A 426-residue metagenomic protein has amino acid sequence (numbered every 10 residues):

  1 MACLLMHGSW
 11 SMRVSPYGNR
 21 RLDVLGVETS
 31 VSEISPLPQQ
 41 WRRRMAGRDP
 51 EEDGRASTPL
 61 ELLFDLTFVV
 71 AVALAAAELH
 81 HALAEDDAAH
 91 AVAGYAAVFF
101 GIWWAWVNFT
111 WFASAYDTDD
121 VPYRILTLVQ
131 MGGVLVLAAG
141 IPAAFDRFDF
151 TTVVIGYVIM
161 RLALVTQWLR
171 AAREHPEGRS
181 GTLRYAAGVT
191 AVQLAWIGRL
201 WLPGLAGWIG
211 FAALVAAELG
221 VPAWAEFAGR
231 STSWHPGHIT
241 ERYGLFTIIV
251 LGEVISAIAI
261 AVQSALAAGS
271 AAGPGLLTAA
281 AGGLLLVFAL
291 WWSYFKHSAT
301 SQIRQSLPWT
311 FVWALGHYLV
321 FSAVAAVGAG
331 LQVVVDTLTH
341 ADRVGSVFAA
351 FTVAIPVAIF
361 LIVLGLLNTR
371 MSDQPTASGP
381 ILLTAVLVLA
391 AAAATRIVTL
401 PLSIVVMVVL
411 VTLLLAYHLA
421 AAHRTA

Functional and structural regions predicted by a protein language model:
S9-S11, S15, S30: Serine residues within intrinsically disordered or low-complexity segments
R13, R20-R21: Basic polycationic patches enriched in arginine
S30-L62, T67, Y95-I125, G132-A144 (+4 more regions): Predominantly late transmembrane helices and immediately cytosolic-facing juxtamembrane segments
A76-H90, S114, A143-A144, I397: Short, hydrophobic transmembrane alpha-helix segments
L205-G210, I397-V408: Loop-to-transmembrane alpha-helix initiation sites
M371-Q374, A391-L402: Membrane-helix boundary connector in multi-pass membrane proteins
